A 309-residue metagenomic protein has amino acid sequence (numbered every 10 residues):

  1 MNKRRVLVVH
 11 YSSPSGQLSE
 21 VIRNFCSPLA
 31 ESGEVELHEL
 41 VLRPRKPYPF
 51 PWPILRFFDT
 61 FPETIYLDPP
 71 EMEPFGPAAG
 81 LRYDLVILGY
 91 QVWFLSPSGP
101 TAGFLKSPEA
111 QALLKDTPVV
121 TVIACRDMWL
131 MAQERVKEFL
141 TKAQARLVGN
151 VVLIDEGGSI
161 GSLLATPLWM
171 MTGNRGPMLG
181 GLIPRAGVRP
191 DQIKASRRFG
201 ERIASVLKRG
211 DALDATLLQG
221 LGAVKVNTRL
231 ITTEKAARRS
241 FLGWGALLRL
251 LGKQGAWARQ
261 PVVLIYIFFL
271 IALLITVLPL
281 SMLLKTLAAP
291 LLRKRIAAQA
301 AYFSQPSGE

Functional and structural regions predicted by a protein language model:
M1-Y90, L95-P100, K106, I203-E309: N-terminal beta1-alpha1-beta2 submodule of the flavodoxin-like/Rossmannoid cofactor-binding fold
T60-P62, F139-R146, T166-M178: A polyampholytic, Gly/Pro-enriched intrinsically disordered region
Y90, I123-R126, A186-G187: Second-shell loop/turn segments in exported
P97-P100, A132-V136, L147, Q192-A195 (+1 more regions): Internal, well-ordered alpha-helical segments in soluble enzyme and binding-protein domains
A102-K106, V136-F139: Glycine-rich, phosphate-binding/catalytic loops in enzymes
A110-D116: Short, conserved loop/helix-junction motifs that constitute active-site signature segments in enzyme catalytic cores
P118-S162: Short, glycine-/small-residue-rich phosphate/pyrophosphate-handling segment
G158-S240: Glycine-rich phosphate/pyrophosphate-binding loop and the adjoining helix
